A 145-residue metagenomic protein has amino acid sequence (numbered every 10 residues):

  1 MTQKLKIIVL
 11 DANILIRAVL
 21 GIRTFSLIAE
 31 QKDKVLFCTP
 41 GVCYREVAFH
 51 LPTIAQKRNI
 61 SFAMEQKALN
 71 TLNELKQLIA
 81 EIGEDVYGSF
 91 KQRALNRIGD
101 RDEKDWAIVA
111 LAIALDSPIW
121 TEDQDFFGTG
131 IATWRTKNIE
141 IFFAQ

Functional and structural regions predicted by a protein language model:
M1-G41: Short, well-structured N-terminal submotif of metal-dependent ribonuclease cores
T2, C38-T39, I113-Q145: Acidic, PIN/NYN-like endoribonuclease modules and their adjacent C-terminal/linker elements
D11, D105, D123: Acidic active-site catalytic centers that drive phospho-/nucleotidyl reactions and related ester hydrolyses
I14-L15, C43, I108, D125-F126: Alpha-helix capping/helix-boundary segments
G21-I22, H50, A132: Residue-level signal for well-ordered alpha-helical positions
F25-I28, A55, T136-N138: Glycine-rich, phosphate-binding/catalytic loops in enzymes
D33, G41-R93: PIN-domain endoribonuclease scaffold, especially VapC-family toxins
A80-P118: Active-site neighborhoods of divalent-metal-dependent phosphate/nucleic-acid chemistry enzymes
